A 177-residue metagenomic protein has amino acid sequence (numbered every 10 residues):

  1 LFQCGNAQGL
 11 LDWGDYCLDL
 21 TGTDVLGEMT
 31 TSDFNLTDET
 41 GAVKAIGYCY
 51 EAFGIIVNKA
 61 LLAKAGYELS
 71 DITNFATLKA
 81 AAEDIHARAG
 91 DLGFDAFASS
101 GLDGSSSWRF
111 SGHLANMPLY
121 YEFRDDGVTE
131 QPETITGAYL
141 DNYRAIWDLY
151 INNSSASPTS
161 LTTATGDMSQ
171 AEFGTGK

Functional and structural regions predicted by a protein language model:
L1-F2, L92, T175-K177: Alpha-to-beta junction loops
Q3-F53, R109, A115: Hinge/lid segment of periplasmic solute-binding proteins
A7-L10, G14-C17, K59, F75 (+4 more regions): Extracytoplasmic/secreted envelope proteins and their assembly/folding machinery, especially bacterial periplasmic
D19-M29, D71, F97, G101-G104 (+1 more regions): Short, solvent-exposed loop/beta-turn-alpha elements that line the ligand-binding surface or hinge of extracytoplasmic
K44-Y48, F53, K79-P132: Extracytoplasmic/periplasmic solute-binding protein
A60-D71, S155-A156: Aromatic-glycine-rich donor-binding/catalytic loop that engages nucleotide-sugar donors across glycosyltransferases
T73-T77, L161-T175: Short helix-initiation/N-cap motifs at beta->coil->alpha
A82-E83, V128-T163: Glycine-centered hinge/linker elements that transmit conformational signals in sensory and ligand-binding systems
